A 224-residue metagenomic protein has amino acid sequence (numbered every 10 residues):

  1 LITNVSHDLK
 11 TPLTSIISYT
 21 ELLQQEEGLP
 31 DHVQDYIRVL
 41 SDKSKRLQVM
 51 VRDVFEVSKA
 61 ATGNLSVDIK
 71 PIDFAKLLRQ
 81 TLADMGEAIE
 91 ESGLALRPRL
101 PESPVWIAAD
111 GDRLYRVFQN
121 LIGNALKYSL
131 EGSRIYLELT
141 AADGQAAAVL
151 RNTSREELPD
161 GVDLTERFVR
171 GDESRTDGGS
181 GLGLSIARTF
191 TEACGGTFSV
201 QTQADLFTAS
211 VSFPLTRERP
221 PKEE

Functional and structural regions predicted by a protein language model:
V39-L47: Short alpha-helical segment of the dimerization/phosphotransfer core of two-component systems
T62-V67, W106-A109: Conserved micro-motifs of the catalytic ATP-binding
D68-L82: A conserved beta-strand-to-alpha-helix junction within the catalytic ATP-binding
L114-Y115: A residue-level detector for a conserved hydrophobic packing site within the catalytic ATP-binding domain
A125-L126: Short helix-loop "hinge" at the ATP-lid/N-box region of the Bergerat-fold HATPase_c
E156-R170: Short conserved segment of the HATPase_c
